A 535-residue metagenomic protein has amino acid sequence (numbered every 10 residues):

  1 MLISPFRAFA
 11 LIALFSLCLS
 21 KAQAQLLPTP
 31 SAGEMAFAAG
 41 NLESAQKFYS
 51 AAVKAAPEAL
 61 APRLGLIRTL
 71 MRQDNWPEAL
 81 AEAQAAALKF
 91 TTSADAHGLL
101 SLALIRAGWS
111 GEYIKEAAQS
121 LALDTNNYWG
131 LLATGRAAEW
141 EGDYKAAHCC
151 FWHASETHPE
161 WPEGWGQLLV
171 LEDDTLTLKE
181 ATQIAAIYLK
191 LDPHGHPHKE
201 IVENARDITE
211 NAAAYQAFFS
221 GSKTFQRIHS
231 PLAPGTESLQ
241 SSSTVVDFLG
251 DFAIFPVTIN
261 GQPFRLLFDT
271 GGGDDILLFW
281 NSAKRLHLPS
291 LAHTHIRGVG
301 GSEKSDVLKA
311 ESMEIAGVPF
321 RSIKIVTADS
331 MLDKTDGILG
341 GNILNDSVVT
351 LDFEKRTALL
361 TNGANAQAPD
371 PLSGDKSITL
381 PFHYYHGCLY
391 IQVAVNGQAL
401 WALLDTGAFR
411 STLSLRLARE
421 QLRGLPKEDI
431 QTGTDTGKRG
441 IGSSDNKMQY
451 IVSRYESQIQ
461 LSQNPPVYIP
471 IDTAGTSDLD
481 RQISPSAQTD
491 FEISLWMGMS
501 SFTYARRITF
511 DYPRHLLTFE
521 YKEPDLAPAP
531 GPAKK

Functional and structural regions predicted by a protein language model:
M1-P5: N-terminal secretory signal peptides that target proteins for export/translocation
A8-K21: Bacterial N-terminal signal peptides
A10, T29, I451-S453: Alpha-helical structural motif
A22-G65, R72: N-terminal leader/linker segments that initiate helical-solenoid repeat arrays
E43, K47, A51, G65 (+5 more regions): Pepsin/retropepsin-fold aspartyl endopeptidases
